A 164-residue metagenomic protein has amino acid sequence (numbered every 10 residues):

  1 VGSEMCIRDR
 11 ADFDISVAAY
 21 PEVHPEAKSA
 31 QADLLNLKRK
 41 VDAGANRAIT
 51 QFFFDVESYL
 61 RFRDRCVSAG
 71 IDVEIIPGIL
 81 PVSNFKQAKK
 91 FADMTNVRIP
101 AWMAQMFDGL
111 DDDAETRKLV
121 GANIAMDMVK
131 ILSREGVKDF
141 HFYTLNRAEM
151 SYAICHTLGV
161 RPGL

Functional and structural regions predicted by a protein language model:
V1-I7: Short, small-residue-biased leader/transition segments that mark boundaries at the very start of proteins
R8-F13, A43, M128-D139: A structural motif corresponding to the C-terminal end of an alpha-helix and its immediate exit/capping segment
D14-A32, G109-N123: Active-site mouth loops of central-metabolism enzymes
A18-H24, F53-F54, G78-V82, L110 (+1 more regions): Active-site beta-loop-alpha junctions enriched in small/polar residues
E26-A45: Active-site glycine-rich loop that binds ribose-phosphate moieties when present
K40, G44, P77, F140: Conserved, mostly hydrophobic/aromatic
G78-E135: Catalytic-face loop-and-helix region of soluble metabolic enzyme cores
A148-L164: C-terminal helical cap(s) of enzyme catalytic domains, especially alpha/beta-barrels
